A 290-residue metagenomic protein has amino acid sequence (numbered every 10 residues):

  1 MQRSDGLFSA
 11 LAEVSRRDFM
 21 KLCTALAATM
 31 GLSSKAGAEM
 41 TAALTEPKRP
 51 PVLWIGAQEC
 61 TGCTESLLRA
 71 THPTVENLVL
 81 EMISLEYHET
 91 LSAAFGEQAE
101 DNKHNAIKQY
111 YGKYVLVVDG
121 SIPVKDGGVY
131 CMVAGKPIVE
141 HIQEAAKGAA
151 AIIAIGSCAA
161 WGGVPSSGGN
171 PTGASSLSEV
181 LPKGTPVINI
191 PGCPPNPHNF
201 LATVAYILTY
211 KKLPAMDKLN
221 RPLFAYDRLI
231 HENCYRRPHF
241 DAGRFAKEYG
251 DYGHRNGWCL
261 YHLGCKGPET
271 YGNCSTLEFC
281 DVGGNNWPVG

Functional and structural regions predicted by a protein language model:
M1-V14: N-terminal secretory signal peptides
D18-T41: N-terminal export signals
L44-R49, A57, T64, V75-G192 (+1 more regions): Metabolite-binding pocket within alpha/beta catalytic cores that recognizes anionic/polar moieties
L67-P73: Short Gly/aromatic-enriched secondary-structure transition segments
P197-H198, A205-C280: A conserved mid-domain beta-alpha-beta active-site/ligand-binding segment of alpha/beta enzyme cores
C280-G290: Extended hydrophobic packing segments that form well-structured cores
